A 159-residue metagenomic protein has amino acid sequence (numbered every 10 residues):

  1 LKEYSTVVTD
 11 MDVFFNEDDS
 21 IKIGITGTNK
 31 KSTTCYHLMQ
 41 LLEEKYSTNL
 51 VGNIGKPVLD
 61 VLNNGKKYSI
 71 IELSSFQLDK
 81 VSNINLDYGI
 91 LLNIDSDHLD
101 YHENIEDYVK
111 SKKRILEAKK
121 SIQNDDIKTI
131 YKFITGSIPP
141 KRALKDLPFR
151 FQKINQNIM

Functional and structural regions predicted by a protein language model:
L1-G24: Short, basic phosphate-binding NTP loop
T9-M11, G52-G55, I71-L73, N155: Short loop/edge segments at beta-strand edges and connector loops that shape dinucleotide/nucleotide cofactor-binding
K22, S47, Y68-I70, N157-I158: Residue-level preference for the first positions of well-ordered beta-strands
I23, T33-N49: A conserved segment at the C-terminal end of the G1
I23-I25, N53, L92, Y108 (+2 more regions): Residue-level signal for inorganic ion chemistry
Y46-V58: Short beta-strand-centered segment that lines the nucleotide-binding/catalytic pocket of NTP-utilizing
G65-D125: Flexible active-site lid/hinge loop adjacent to a nucleotide/diphosphate and Mg2+-phosphate binding pocket
I127-M159: Gly/charged, well-structured mid-domain segments that form the phosphate/adenylate-handling core of ATP-dependent
